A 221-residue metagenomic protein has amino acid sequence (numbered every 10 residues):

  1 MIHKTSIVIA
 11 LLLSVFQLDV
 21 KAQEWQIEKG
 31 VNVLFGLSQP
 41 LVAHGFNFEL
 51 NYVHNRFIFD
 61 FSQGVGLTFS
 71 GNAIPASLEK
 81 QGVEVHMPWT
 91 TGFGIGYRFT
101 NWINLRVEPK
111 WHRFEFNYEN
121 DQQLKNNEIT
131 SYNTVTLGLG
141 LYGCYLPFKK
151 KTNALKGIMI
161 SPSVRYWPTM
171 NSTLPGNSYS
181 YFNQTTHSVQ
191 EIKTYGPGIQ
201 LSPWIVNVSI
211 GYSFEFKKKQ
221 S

Functional and structural regions predicted by a protein language model:
F16-A22: Sec/Tat signal peptide C-region and signal peptidase I cleavage site
A22-A76, E215-Q220: Short glycine/proline- and aromatic-enriched beta-strand/turn motifs that initiate or cap beta-hairpins
Q26-G30, Y52-I58, T100-N104, N153-G157 (+1 more regions): Strand-connecting loop/turn motifs
I27-V31, V42-F46, V85-T91, I129-L137 (+2 more regions): Residues that define the transmembrane beta-barrel architecture of outer-membrane proteins
L37, F46-H54, T91-Y97, P109 (+3 more regions): Residues on the lipid-exposed face of transmembrane beta-strands in outer-membrane beta-barrel proteins
A43, I58, L67-A73, R113-E119 (+3 more regions): Gram-negative outer-membrane beta-barrel proteins
S62-V135, Y142-L146: Outer-membrane beta-barrel translocator/channel fold
Y142-S221: Predominantly the C-terminal beta-signal and adjacent terminal strand-loop region of outer-membrane beta-barrel
